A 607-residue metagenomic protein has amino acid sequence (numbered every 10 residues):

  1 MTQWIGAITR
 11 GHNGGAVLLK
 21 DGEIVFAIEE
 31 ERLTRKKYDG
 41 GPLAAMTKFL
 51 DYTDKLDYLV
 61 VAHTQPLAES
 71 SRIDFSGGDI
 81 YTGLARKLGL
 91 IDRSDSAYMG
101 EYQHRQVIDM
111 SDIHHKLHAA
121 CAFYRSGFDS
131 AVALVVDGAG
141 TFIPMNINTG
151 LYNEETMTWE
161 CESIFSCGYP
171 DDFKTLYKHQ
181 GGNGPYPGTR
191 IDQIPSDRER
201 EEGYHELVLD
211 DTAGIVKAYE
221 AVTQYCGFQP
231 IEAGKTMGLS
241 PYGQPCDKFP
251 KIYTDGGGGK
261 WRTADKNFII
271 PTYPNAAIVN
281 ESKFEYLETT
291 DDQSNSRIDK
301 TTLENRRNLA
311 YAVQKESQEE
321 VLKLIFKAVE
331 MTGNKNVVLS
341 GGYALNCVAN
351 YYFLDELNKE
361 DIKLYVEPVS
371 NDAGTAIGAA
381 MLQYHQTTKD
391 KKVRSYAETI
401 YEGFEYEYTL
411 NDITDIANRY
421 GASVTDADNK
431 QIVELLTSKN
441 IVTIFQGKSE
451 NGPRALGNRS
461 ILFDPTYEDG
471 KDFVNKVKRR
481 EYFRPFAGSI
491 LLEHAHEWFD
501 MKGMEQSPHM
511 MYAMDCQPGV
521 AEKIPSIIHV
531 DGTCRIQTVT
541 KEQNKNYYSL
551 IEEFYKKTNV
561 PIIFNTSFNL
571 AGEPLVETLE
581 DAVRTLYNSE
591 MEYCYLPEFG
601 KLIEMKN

Functional and structural regions predicted by a protein language model:
W4, T9-K36, F75, D79-T82 (+9 more regions): Flexible beta->alpha loop and helix N-cap segments adjacent to enzyme active/binding sites
G14-G15, K20-R105, G243-A312, L324: Conserved active-site "lid/cap" helical segment
T53-D54, F128, A328-G333, S438: Glycine-rich phosphate-binding loop signature in dinucleotide/nucleotide-binding domains
D54-L67, G333-G342, T443: Short glycine-rich phosphate-binding loop at a beta-alpha junction
Q103, E330-V337, E360-K363: Short, surface-exposed connector motifs at secondary-structure boundaries
D109, V208, T212, D299-E319 (+2 more regions): Short acidic-aromatic active-site loops that bind/stabilize oxyanions
Y311-K335: Phosphate/ATP-binding catalytic cores across multiple sugar-kinase/actin-like superfamilies, primarily ASKHA
E316, A344-N346: A general "terminal functional-core" signal
